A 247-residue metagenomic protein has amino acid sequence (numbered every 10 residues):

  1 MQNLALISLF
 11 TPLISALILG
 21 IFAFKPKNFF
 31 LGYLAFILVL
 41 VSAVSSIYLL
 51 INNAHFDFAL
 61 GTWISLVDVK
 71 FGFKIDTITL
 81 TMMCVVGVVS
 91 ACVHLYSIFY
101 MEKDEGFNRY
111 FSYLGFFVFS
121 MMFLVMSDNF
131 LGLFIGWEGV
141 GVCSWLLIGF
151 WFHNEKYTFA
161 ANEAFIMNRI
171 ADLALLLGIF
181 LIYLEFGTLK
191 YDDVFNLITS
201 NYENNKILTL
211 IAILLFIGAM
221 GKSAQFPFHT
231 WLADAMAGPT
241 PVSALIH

Functional and structural regions predicted by a protein language model:
M1-H247: ...captures the hydrophobic TM-helix bundle architecture rather than a specific catalytic motif, and can also fire on
